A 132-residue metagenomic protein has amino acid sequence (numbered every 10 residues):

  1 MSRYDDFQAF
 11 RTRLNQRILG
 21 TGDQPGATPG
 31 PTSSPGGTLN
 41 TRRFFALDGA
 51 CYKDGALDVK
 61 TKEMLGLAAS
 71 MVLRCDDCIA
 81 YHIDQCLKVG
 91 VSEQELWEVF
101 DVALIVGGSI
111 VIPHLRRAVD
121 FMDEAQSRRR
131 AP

Functional and structural regions predicted by a protein language model:
M1-T61, V111-P132: Acidic, glycine/proline-rich low-complexity segments that act as flexible tails and inter-domain linkers
T41, Y81-E93: Iron-sulfur (Fe-S) cluster-binding segments and ferredoxin-like electron-carrier domains, especially [2Fe-2S]
G49, G66, I83-L87, F100: Amphipathic alpha-helical segments within well-ordered protein domains
Y52, L73-R74, V91: Residues in soluble alpha-helical coiled-coils and helical-bundle/repeat scaffolds
K62-S70, V99-A103: Alpha-helical scaffold segments that form or flank carboxylate-/histidine-based iron centers
L65, A69-Y81: Short, thiol/selenol-centered motifs that function as redox-active sites or metal-ligating centers
I105-I110: Glycine-rich phosphate/pyrophosphate-binding beta-alpha loops
